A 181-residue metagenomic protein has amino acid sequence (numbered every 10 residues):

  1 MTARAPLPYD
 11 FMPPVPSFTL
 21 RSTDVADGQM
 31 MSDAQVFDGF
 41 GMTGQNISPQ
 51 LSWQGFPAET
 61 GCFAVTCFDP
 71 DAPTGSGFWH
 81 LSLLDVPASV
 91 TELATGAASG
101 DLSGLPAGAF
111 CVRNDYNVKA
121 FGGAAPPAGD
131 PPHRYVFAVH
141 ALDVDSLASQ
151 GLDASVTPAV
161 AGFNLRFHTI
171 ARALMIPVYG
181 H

Functional and structural regions predicted by a protein language model:
M1-H181: N-terminus-centered regions that define maturation/targeting leaders and the start of the first functional domain
